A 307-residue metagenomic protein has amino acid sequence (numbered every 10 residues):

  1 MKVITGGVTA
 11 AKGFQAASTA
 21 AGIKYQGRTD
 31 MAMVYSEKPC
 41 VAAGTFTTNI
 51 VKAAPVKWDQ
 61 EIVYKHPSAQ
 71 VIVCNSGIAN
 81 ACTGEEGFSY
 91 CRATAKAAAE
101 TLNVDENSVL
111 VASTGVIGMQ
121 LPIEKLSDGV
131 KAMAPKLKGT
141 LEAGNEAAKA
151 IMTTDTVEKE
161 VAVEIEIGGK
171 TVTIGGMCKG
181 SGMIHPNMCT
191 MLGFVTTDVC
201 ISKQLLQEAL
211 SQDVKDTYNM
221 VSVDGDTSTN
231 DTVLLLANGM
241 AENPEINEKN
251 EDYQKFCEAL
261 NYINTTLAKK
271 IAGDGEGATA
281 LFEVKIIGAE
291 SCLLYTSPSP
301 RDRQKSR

Functional and structural regions predicted by a protein language model:
M1-F46: N-terminal amphipathic/basic leader segments beginning at the initiator methionine
K52-I62, F88-T101, Q207-M220, A259-A268: Short, well-ordered amphipathic alpha-helical segments that serve as non-catalytic structural scaffolds within diverse
I72, G77-E85, N107-D128, S222-E245 (+2 more regions): Short, surface-exposed loop/turn segments at secondary-structure boundaries that line and modulate
T101, E106-Q212: Glycine-rich, mobile lid/loop segments that gate access to catalytic sites or pores
V104-S108, G139-A148, V161-A162, Y218-N230 (+2 more regions): Flexible, glycine/charged-enriched surface loops at secondary-structure junctions
S202-L205, E245, C292-L294: Short, conserved charged micro-motifs
N219-S222, M240-A272: Glycine- and Gly-Pro-enriched alpha-helical subdomains that act as flexible, kink-prone "lid/hinge" or packing modules
Y295-P300, Q304: Conserved small/polar residues in nucleotide/adenosyl-binding loops
